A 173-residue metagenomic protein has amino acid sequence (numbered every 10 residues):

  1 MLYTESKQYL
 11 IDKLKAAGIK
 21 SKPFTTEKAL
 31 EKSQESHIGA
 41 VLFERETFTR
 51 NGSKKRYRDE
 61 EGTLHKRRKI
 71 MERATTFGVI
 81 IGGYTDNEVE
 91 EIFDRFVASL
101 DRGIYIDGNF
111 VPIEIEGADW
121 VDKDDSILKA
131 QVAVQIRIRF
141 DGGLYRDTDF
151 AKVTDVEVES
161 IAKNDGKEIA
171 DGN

Functional and structural regions predicted by a protein language model:
M1-T63, A162-N173: Small/polar-rich, solvent-exposed N-terminal microdomains that initiate assembly or binding
Y3-E5, E90-F93: Short, well-ordered alpha-helical segments
I11-K20, I106, K129-N173: C-terminal tail/extension regions appended to the core domain(s) of diverse proteins
E31, R67-M71, D107, D124-S126: Generic marker of residues within folded, mature protein domains
F43-R45, T75-T85, V97-L100, I104: Generic secondary-structure microfeatures
E44-F48, Y84-D86, K123, R137-G143 (+1 more regions): Generic structural motif
R68-N87, K129-G142: Oligomerization/assembly interface segments of phage tail-like spikes and tubes
E91-D149: Acidic-leaning, charged glycine-interspersed low-complexity segments
